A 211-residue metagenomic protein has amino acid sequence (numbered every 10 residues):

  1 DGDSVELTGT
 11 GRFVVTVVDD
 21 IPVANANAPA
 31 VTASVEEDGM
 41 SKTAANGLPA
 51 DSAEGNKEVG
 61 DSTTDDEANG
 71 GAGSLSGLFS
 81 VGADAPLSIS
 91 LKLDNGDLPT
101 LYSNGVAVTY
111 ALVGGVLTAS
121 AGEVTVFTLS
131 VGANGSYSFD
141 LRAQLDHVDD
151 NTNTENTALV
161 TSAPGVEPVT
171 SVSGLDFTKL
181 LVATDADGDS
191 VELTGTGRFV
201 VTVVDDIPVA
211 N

Functional and structural regions predicted by a protein language model:
D1-N211: Acidic/polar, solvent-exposed loop/turn segments
